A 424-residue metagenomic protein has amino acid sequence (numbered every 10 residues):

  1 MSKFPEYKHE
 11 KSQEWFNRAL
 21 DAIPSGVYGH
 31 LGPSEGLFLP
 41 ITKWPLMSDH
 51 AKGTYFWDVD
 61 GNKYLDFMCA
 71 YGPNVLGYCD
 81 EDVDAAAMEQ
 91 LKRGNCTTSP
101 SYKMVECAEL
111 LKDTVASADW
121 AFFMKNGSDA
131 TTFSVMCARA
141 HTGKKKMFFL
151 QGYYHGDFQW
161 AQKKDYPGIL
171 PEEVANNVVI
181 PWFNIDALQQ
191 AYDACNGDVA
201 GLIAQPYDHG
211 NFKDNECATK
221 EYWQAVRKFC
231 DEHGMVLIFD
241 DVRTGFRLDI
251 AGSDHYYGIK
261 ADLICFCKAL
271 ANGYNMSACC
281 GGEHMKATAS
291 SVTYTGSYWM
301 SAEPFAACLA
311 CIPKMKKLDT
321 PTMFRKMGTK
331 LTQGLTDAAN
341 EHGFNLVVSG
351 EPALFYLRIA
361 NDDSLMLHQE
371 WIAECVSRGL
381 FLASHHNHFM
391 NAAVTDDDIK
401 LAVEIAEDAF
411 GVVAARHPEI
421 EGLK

Functional and structural regions predicted by a protein language model:
S2-K424: Conserved N-terminal phosphate-binding loop of PLP-dependent enzymes in the Aspartate aminotransferase
